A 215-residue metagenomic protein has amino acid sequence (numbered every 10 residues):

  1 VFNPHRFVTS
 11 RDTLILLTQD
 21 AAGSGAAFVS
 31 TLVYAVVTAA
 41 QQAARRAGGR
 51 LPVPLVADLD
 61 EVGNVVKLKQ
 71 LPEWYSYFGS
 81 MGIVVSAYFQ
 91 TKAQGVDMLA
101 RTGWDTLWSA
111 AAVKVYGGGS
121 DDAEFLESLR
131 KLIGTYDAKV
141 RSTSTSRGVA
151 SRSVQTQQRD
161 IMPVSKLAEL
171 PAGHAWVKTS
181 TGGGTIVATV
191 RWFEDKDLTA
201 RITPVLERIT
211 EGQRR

Functional and structural regions predicted by a protein language model:
V1-I83, S165-I186, R191-I202, L206-R215: P-loop NTPase motor domains
P4, P72-S76, G95-R215: P-loop NTPase motor core of the ASCE superfamily
L59, F89-Q90, G118-G119: Short beta->alpha connector loops at strand-helix junctions that form conserved, small/polar/Pro-enriched
F78-M98: Sensor-1/coupling segment of RecA-like P-loop NTPase cores
